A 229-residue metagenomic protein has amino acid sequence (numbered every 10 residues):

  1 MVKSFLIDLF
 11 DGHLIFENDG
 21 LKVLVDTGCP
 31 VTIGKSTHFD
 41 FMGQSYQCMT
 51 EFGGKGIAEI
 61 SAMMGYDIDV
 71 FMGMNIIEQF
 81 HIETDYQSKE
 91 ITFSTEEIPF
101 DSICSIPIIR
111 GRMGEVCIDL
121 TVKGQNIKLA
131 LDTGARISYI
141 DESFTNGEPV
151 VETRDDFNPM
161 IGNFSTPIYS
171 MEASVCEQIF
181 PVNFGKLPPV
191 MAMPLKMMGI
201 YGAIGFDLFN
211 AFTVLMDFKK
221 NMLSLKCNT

Functional and structural regions predicted by a protein language model:
M1-T229: Pepsin/retropepsin-fold aspartyl endopeptidases
